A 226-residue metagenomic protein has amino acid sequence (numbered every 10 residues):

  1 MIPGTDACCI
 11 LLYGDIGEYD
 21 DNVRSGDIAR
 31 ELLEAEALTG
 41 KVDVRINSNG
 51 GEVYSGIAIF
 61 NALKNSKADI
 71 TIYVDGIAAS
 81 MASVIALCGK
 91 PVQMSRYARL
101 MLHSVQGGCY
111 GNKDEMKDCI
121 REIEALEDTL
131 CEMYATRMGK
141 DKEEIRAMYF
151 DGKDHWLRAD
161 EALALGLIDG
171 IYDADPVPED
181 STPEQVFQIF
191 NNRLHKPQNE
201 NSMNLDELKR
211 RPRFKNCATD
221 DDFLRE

Functional and structural regions predicted by a protein language model:
M1-M81, C88-E226: N-terminal organellar transit peptides
